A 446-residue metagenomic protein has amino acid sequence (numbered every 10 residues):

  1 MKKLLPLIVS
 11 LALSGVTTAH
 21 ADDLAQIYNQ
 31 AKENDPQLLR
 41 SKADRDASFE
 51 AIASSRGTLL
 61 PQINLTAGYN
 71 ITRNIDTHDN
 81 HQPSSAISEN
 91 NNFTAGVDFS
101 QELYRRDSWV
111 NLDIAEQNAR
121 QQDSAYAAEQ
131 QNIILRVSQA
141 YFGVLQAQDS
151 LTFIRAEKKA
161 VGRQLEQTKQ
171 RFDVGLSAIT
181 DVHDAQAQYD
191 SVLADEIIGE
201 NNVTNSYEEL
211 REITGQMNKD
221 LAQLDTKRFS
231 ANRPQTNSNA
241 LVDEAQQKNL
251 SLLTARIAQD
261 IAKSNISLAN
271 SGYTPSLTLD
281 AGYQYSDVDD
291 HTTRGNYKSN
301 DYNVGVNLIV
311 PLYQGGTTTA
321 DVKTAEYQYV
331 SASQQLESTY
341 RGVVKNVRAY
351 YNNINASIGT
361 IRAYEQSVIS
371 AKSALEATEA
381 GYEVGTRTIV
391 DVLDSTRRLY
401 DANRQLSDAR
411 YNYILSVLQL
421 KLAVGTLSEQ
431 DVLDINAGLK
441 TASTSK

Functional and structural regions predicted by a protein language model:
M1-H20: Gram-negative bacterial Sec-dependent N-terminal signal peptides
K2-K3, N132-E244, N353, S357 (+1 more regions): Periplasmic alpha-helical coiled-coil/stalk elements that build and connect Gram-negative outer-membrane
I8, A19-G68, N74, M217-N218 (+5 more regions): Bacterial Sec-pathway N-terminal export signals of envelope proteins
H20, Q405-K446: Acidic, low-complexity, intrinsically disordered peripheral segments
Q26, N92-G96, Q139, D184 (+3 more regions): Transmembrane beta-barrel architecture of outer-membrane proteins
N29-L39, D46-P61, G96-I114, S124-Q131 (+7 more regions): A glycine-/polar-enriched beta->alpha junction
R40-S55, E129, I133-F153, R163 (+5 more regions): Amphipathic alpha-helical coiled-coil segments
T66-Q101, L224-Q235, S267, D280-D321 (+2 more regions): Small/polar, glycine/serine/threonine/aspartate-rich low-complexity segments that form flexible
